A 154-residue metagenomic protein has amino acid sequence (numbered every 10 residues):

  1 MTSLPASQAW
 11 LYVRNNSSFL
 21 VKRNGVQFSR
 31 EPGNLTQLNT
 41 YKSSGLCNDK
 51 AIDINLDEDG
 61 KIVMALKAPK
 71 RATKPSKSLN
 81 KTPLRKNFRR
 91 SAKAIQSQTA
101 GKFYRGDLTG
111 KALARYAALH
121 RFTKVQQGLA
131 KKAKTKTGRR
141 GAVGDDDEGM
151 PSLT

Functional and structural regions predicted by a protein language model:
M1-T154: Compact, Lys/Arg-rich rRNA/RNP-binding cores from ribosome-related proteins
